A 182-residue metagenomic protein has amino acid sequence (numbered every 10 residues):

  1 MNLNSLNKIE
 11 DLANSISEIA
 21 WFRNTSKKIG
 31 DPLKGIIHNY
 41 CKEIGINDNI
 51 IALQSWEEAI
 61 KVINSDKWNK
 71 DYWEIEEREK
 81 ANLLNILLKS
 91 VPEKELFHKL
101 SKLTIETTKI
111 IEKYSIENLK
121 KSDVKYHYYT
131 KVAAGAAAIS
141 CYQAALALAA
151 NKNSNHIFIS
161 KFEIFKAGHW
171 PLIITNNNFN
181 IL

Functional and structural regions predicted by a protein language model:
M1-G135, I139-L182: Short, glycine-biased loop/turn motifs at secondary-structure junctions and in low-complexity Ser/Thr/Pro-rich termini
